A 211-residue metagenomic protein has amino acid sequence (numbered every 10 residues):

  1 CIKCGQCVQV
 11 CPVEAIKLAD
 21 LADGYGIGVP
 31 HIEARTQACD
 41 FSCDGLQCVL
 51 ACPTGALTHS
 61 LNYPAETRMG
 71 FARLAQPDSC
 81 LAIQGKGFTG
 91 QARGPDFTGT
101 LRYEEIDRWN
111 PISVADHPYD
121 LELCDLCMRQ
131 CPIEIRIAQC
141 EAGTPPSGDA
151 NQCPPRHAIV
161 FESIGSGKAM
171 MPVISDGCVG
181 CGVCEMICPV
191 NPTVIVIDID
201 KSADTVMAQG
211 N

Functional and structural regions predicted by a protein language model:
I2: Conserved catalytic residues of ABC-type ATPase nucleotide-binding domains
Q6-D23, C43-A65, F88-E104, Y119-D120 (+2 more regions): Iron-sulfur cluster-binding cysteine motifs and their immediate structural context in ferredoxin-like electron-transfer
L21-A38, G70-R73, A150: Gly/Gly-Pro-rich "capping" loops immediately C-terminal to redox-active cysteine motifs in periplasmic/lumenal
Y25-G26, T67-M69, G167-K168, T205-V206: Beta-strand initiation motifs
V29-C43, A75-Q76, C80, S113-E122 (+1 more regions): Flexible gly/pro/ser-rich segments immediately N-terminal to CXXCH heme-c attachment motifs in exported/periplasmic
R68-P111: Flexible internal linker/loop segments at domain or repeat junctions
G85, D107-S113, Q152, A169 (+3 more regions): Long, non-transmembrane cytosolic or organellar matrix-exposed soluble domains/tails of integral membrane proteins
I199, D204-N211: Extracytoplasmic/periplasmic copper-protein system
